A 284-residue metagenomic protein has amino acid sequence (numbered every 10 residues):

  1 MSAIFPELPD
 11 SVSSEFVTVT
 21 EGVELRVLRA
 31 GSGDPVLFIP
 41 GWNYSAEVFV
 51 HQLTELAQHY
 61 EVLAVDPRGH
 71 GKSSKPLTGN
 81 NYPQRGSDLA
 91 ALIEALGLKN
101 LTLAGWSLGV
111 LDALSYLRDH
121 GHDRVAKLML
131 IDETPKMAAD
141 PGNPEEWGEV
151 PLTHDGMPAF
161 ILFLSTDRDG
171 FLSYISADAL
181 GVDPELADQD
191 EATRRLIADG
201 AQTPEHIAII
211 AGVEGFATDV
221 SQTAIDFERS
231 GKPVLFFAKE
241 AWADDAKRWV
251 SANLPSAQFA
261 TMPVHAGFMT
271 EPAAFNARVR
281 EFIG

Functional and structural regions predicted by a protein language model:
P6, V19-T78: Conserved HGGG/HGGXW glycine-rich cap/lid loop of the alpha/beta-hydrolase fold
P83-L101: Conserved acidic catalytic loop of the alpha/beta-hydrolase fold
L103-G105, I131: Short beta-strand immediately N-terminal to the catalytic nucleophile in serine-hydrolase-like folds
G105-G109, A113: Gly/Ala-rich beta-loop-alpha elbow adjacent to hydrolase catalytic centers
L114-D119, R124-D167: Flexible "cap/lid" loop of the alpha/beta hydrolase fold
A139-W147, I161-F227: Conserved alpha/beta-hydrolase catalytic His-Asp/Glu region
A201-N253, Q258-M262: Conserved serine/cysteine hydrolase catalytic core
L254-G284: Catalytic active-site module of serine/aspartate enzymes centered on a nucleophile-bearing elbow/loop
